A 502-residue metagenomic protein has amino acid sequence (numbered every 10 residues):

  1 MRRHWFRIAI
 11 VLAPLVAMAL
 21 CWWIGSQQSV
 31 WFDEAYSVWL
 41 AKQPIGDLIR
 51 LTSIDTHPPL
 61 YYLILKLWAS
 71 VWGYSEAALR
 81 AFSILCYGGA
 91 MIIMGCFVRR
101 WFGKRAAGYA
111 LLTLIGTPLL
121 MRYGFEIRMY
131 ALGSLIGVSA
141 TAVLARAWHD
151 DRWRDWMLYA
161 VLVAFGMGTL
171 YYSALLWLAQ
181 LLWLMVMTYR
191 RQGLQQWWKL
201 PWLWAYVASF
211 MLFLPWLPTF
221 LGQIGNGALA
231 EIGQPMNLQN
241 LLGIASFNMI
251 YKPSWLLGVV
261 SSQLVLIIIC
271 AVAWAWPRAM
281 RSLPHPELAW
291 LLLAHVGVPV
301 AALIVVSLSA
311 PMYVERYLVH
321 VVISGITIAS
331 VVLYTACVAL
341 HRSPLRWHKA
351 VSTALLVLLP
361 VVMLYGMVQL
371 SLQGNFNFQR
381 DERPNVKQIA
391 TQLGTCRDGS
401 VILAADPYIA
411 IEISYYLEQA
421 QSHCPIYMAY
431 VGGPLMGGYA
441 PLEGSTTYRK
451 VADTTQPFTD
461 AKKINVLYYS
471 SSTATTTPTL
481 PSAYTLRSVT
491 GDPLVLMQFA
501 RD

Functional and structural regions predicted by a protein language model:
M1-R2: N-terminal hydrophobic targeting signals that begin at the initiator methionine
W5-H341, W347-R501: Membrane-proximal helix-loop-helix interfaces that form the catalytic/acceptor-binding platform of multi-pass membrane
